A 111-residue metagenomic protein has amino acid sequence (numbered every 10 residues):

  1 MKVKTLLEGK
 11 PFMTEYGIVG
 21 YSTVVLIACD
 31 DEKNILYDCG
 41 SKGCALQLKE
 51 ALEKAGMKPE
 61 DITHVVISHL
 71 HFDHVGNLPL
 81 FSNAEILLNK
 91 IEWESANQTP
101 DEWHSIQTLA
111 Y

Functional and structural regions predicted by a protein language model:
M1-E32: Zn-dependent metallo-beta-lactamase
P11, D73, E94: Surface-exposed, flexible loop/turn segments at secondary-structure boundaries
Y16, L78, N97-T99: Short, well-ordered secondary-structure micro-motifs
D30-N34, G56-P59: Short, surface-exposed connector motifs at secondary-structure boundaries
L36-D38: Short hydrophobic beta-strand that contains or immediately precedes a catalytic carboxylate
A45-L88: Active-site metal-binding motif and surrounding structural segment of the metallo-beta-lactamase
L88-Y111: Metallo-beta-lactamase
